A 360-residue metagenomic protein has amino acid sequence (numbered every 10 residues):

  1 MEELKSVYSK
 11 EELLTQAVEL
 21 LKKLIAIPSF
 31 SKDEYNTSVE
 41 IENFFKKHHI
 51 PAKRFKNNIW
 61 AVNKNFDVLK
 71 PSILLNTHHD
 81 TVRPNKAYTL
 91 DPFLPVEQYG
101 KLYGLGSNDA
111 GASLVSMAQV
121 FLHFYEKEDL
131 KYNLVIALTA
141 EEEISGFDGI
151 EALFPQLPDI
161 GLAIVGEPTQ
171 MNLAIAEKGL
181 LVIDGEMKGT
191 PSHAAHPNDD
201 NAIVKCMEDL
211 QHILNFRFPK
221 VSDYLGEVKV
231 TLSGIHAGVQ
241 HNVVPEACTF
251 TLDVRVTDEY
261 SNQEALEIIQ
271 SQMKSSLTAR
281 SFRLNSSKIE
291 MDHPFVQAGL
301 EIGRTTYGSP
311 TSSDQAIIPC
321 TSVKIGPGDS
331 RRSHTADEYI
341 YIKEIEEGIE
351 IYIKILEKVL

Functional and structural regions predicted by a protein language model:
M1-P84, A247-T251, A265-I268, I342-I353: N-terminal helical capping/dimerization or prosegment-like subdomains of hydrolases acting on amide or phosphate bonds
E2-K5, E12, K56, I175 (+1 more regions): Metal-dependent amide/peptide-bond hydrolase catalytic core, centered on the "pita-bread" metallohydrolase fold
F30, H78-D80, T139-E141, T169 (+1 more regions): Active-site beta-loop-alpha junctions enriched in small/polar residues
I41, L114-F124, L153, C206-D209 (+2 more regions): Buried hydrophobic packing segments
A52, P95-E97, L232-I235: A structural signal for short hydrophobic beta-strand segments in well-ordered beta-sheet cores
K70-V135: Active-site metal-coordination/substrate-binding segment of hydrolases, especially metallo-dependent peptidases
A110, L114-V182, E186, S222: Acidic/histidine-rich catalytic neighborhood of metal-dependent amide-processing enzymes
